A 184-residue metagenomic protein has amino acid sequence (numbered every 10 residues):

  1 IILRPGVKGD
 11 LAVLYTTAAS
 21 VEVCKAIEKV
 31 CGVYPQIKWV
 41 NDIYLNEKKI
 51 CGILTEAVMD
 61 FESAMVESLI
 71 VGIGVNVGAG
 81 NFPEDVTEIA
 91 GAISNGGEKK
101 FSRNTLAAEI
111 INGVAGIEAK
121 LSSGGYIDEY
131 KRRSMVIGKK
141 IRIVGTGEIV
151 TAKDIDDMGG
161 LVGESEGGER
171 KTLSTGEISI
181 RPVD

Functional and structural regions predicted by a protein language model:
I1-R4, T17: Primarily the active-site beta-strand->alpha-helix module of PP2C/PPM metal-dependent phosphatases, and frequently
G9, T17-P35, L45-D184: Long, positively charged amphipathic alpha-helical accessory segments at protein N-termini or as interdomain linkers
